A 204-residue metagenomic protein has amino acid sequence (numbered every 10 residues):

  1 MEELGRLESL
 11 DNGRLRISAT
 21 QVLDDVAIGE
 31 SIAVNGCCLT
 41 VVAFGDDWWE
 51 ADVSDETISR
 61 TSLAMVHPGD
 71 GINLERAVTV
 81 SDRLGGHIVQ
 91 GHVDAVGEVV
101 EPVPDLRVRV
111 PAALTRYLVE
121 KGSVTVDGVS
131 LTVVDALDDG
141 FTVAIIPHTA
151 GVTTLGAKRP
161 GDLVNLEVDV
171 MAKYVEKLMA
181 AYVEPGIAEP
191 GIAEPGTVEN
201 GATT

Functional and structural regions predicted by a protein language model:
M1-T204: Conserved loop->alpha-helix
